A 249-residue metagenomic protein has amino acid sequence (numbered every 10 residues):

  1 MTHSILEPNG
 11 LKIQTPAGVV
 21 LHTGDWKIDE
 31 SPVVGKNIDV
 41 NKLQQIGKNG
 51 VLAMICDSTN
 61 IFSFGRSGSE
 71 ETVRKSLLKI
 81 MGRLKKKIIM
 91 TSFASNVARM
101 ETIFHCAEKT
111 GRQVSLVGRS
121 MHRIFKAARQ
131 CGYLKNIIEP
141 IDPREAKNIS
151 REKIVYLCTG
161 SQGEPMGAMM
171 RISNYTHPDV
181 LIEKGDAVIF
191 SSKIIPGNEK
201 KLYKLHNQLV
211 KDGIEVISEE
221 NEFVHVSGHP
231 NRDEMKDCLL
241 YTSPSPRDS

Functional and structural regions predicted by a protein language model:
M1-K147, G167-H177, K200-L202: His/Asp/Glu-rich metal-coordinating catalytic cores of metallo-dependent phosphodiesterases/hydrolases acting on
K87-S92, I189-S191, S243: Short glycine-rich or small-residue beta-strand-to-loop segments that form or flank ligand, phosphate, metal/Fe-S
Y133-N136, A146-N207, K211: Active-site neighborhoods of metal-dependent hydrolases
G213-G228: Generic long, charged, amphipathic alpha-helical segments
Y241-D248: Conserved small/polar residues in nucleotide/adenosyl-binding loops
